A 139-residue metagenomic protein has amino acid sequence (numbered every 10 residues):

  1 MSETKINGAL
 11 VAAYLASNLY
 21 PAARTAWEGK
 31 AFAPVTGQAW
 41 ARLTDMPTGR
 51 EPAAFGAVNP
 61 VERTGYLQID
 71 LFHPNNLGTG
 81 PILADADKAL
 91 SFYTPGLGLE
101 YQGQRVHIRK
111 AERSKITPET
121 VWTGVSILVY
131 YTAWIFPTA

Functional and structural regions predicted by a protein language model:
M1, N76, G80, I116-E119 (+1 more regions): Charge-dense, low-complexity intrinsically disordered segments
M1-N59, T79, G96, E100 (+1 more regions): Small/polar-rich, solvent-exposed N-terminal microdomains that initiate assembly or binding
P21, L90-A139: Acidic-leaning, charged glycine-interspersed low-complexity segments
F55-E62, T117-W122: Short, solvent-exposed beta-strand/turn "edge" segments of beta-rich domains on protein surfaces
N59-V61, N76-A84, Q102-I108: Low-complexity, flexible helical/coil segments
V61-N76, T123-W134: Oligomerization/assembly interface segments of phage tail-like spikes and tubes
L71-Y93: Mid-chain, well-packed structural core segment of small domains
